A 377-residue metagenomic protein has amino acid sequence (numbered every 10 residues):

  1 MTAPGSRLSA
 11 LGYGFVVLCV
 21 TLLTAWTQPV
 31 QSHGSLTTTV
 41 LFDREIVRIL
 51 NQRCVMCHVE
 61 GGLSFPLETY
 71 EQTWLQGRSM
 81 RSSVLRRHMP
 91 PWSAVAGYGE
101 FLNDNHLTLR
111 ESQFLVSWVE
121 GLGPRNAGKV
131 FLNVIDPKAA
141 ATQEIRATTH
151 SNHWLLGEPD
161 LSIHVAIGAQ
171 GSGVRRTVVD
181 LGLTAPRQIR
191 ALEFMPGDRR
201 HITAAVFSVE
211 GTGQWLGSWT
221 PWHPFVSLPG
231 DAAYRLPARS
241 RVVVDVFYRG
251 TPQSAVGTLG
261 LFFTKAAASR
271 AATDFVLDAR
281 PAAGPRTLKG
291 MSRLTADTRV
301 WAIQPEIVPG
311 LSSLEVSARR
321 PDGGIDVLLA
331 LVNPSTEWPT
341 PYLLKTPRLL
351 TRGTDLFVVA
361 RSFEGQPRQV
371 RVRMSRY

Functional and structural regions predicted by a protein language model:
T2-F15, S172: Short, basic, low-complexity termini and linkers enriched in Ser/Thr/Gly/Pro that act as targeting/leader peptides
Y13-A25: Bacterial N-terminal signal peptides
T24-V179, M195-D198, R239-V246, G250-P252: Aromatic- and Gly/Pro-enriched helix-to-coil junctions and flexible linker segments
S79, R87-L102, R199-D231: A surface-exposed loop-and-adjacent beta-strand signature within N-terminal beta-sandwich domains that mediate ligand
G128-R200, P252-G310, G365-Y377: Solvent-exposed, flexible loop/coil segments flanking beta-strands in beta-rich domains
I189-R190, A233-G250, R348-S362: Noncatalytic modules at the cell exterior or secretory-pathway interfaces, chiefly beta-strand-rich lectin/adhesion
S218-A238, S335-L350: Beta-sandwich interaction modules
E306-S375: Extended, compositionally biased non-globular segments
